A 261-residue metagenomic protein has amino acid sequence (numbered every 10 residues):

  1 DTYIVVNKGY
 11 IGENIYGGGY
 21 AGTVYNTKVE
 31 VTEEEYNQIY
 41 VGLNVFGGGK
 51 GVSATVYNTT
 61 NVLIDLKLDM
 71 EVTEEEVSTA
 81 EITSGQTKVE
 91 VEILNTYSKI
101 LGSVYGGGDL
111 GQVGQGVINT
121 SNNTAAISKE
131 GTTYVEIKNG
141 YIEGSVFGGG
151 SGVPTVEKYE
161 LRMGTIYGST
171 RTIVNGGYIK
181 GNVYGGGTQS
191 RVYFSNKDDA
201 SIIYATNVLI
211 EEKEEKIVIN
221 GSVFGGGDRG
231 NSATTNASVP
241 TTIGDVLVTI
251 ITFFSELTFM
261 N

Functional and structural regions predicted by a protein language model:
D1-N14, G19-S145, G150-N261: Surface-exposed loop/turn motifs in large extracellular/passenger domains
